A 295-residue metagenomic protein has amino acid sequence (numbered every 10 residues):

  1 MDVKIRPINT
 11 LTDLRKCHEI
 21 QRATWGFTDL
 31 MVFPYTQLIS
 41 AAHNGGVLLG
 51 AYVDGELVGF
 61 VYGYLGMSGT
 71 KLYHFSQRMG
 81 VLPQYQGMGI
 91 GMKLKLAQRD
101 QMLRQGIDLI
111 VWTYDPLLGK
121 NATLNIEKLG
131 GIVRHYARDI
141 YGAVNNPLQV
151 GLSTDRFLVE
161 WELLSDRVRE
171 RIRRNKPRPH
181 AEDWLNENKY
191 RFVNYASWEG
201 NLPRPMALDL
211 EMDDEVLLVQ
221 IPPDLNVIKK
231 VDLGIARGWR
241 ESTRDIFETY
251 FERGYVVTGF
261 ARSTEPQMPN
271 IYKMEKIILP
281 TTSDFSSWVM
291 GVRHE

Functional and structural regions predicted by a protein language model:
M1, Q105-I107, L124, V133-E295: Intrinsically disordered, low-complexity, positively biased terminal segments
V3-P83, D115, A137, A261-P266 (+1 more regions): A conserved beta-strand-loop-helix scaffold within acyl/acetyltransferase catalytic domains
I20, L94-Q98, W112-T113, A122 (+1 more regions): Short, hydrophobic/aromatic alpha-helical segments in well-folded domains
V81, G87-M102, N121, I235 (+1 more regions): Conserved acetyl-CoA-binding loop-helix of GNAT-fold acetyltransferases
R99, Y114-D115, V144-L148: Catalytic micro-motifs at enzyme active sites that drive phosphoryl/nucleotidyl and oxygen chemistry
M102-D115, N125: Conserved GNAT acetyl-CoA-binding A-motif
L117-L118, G131-V133: Active-site-proximal binding-pocket segments
